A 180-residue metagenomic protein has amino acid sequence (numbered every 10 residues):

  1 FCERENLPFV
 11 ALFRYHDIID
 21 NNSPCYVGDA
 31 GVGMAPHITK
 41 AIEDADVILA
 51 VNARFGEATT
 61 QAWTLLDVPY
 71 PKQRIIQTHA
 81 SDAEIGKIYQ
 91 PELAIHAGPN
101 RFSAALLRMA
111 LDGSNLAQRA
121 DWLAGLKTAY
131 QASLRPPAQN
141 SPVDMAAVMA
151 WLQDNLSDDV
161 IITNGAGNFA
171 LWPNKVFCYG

Functional and structural regions predicted by a protein language model:
F1-L12, V47, D158-I161: Catalytic alpha/large subunits of respiratory electron-transfer oxidoreductases, centered on bis-MGD molybdoenzymes
C2-E5, T64-P71, F177-G180: A glycine- and small-aliphatic-rich helix-loop capping segment at beta-alpha/alpha-beta transitions that lines
E5, F102, R108, Y130-Q131 (+1 more regions): Conserved catalytic alpha/beta core of Sir2/sirtuin-type deacylases, generalized to analogous enzyme cores that bind
P8-F13, A50-N52, T78, T163-G167: Generic beta-strand/beta-sheet core signal
Y15-L123: Glycine-rich, acidic loop regions that bind phosphate or pyrophosphate groups
G125-G180: Active-site diphosphate/adenylate-binding microenvironment
